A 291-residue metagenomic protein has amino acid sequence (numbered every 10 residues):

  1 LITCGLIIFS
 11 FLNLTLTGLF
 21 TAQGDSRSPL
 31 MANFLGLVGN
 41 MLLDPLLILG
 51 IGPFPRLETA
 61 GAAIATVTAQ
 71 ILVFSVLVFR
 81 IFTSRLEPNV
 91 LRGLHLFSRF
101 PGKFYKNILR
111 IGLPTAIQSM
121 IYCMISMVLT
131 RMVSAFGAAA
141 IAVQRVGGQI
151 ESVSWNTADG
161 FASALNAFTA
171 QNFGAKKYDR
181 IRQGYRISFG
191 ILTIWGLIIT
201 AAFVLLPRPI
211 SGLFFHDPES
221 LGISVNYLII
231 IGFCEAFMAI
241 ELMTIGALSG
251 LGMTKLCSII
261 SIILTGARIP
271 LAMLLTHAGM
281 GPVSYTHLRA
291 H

Functional and structural regions predicted by a protein language model:
L1-L6, F54-L113, T169-C234, T276-R289: Short alpha-helical transmembrane segments in multi-pass integral membrane proteins
I2, G36, A69-V73, L77 (+2 more regions): Transmembrane helical elements of multi-pass membrane transporters/channels
I2, L6-F11, N33-M41: Transmembrane alpha-helical segments of multi-pass small-molecule transport proteins
F9, G36, Q118-Y122, A158 (+3 more regions): Alpha-helical transmembrane segments of multi-pass membrane transport proteins
S10-P29, T130, I141-A201, L205-P207 (+2 more regions): Small-residue-rich hydrophobic transmembrane alpha-helices
S28-L57, I71-L77, I199-F203, L256-S284: Alpha-helical transmembrane segments of multi-pass membrane transporters and transport-associated inner-membrane enzymes
L46-L57, M120-V153, Q171, P209-P218 (+1 more regions): Helix-terminus/linker motif at the lipid-water interface of multi-pass membrane proteins
